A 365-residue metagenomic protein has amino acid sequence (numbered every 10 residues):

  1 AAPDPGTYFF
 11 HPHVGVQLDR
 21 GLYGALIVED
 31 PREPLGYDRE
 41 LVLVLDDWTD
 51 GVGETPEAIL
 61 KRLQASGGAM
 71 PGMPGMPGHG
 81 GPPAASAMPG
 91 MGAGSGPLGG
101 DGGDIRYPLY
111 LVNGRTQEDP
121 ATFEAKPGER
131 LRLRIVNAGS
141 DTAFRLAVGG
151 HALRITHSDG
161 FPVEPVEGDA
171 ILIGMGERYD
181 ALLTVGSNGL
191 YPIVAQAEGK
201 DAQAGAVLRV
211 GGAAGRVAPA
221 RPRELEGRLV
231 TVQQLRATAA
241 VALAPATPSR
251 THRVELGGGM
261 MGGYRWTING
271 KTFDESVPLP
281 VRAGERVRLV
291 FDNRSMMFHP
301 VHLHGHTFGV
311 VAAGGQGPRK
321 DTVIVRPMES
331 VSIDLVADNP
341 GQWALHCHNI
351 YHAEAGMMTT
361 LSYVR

Functional and structural regions predicted by a protein language model:
A1-D38, D169-G215, M296, G317-R365: Extracellular/periplasmic metallocenter environments
P5, V136-D141, N188, G259 (+1 more regions): Short solvent-exposed strand-capping/beta-turn motif centered on an Asx-Ser/Thr pair
P12, L26, L43, L133-I135 (+6 more regions): Divalent metal-coordination and catalytic microenvironments
D30-L45, V52-G53, G212-L235, R365: Low-complexity, Pro/Ser/Thr- and charge-rich linker/hinge segments at domain boundaries
V42-E129, V136-G139, G259, W266-K271: Acidic-aromatic/histidine active-site loop/patch
P89-V232, G314, P318: Histidine- and aromatic-rich segments of cupredoxin/plastocyanin-like copper-binding domains
I155-D169, T247-R365: Active-site pocket scaffolds in enzymes
A220-L256: Surface-exposed beta-loop interaction hotspot
